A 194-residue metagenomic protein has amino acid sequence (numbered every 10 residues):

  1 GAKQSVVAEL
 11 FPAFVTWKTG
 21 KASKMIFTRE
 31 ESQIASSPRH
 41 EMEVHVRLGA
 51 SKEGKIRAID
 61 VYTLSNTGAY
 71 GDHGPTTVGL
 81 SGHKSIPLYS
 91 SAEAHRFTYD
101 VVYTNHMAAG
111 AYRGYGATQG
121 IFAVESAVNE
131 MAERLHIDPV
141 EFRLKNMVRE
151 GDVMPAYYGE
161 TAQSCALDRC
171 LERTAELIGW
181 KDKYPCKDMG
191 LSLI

Functional and structural regions predicted by a protein language model:
G1, G20-M25, S65-A69, L80 (+2 more regions): Short linear motifs at secondary-structure transitions and domain/linker junctions
G1-A8, I34, A69-G74, D188-I194: FAD-binding core of FAD-dependent oxidoreductases, characterized by glycine-rich FAD pyrophosphate-binding loops
G1-T19, T76-P87, A111-N146, Y158-E160 (+3 more regions): Alpha-helical support elements that line or immediately flank enzyme active sites and cofactor-binding pockets
W17-K21, S51-K55, V61, G68-A69 (+4 more regions): Generic secondary-structure signature for well-ordered alpha-helical cores
K21-E30, R57-Y62, A92, P139-V148 (+2 more regions): Beta-strand segments within the central parallel beta-sheet cores of soluble alpha/beta enzyme folds
S23-V46: Structured beta-strand/loop patches that form or line metal/cofactor-binding pockets in enzymes
E41-S126: Glycine-rich loop/linker segments at domain edges
M147-I194: Helix-loop-helix junctions that connect adjacent transmembrane helices in secondary transporters/permeases, recognized
